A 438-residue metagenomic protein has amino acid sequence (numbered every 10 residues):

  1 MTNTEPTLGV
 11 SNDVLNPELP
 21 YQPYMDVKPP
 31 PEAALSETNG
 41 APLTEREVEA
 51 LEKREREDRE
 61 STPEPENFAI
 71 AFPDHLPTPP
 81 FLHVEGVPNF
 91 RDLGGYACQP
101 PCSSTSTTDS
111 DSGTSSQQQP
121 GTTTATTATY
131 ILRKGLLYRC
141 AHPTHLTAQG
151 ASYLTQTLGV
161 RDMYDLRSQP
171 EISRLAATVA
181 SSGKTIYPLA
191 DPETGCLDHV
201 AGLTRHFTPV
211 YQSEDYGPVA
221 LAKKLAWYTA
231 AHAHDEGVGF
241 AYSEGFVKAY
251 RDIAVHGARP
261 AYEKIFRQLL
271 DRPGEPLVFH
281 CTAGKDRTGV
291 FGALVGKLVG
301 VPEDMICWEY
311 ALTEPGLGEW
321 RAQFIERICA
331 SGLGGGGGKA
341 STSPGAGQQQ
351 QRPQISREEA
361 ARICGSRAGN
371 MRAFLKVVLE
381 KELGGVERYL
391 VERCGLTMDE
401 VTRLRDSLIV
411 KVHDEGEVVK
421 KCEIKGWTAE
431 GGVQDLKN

Functional and structural regions predicted by a protein language model:
M1-V278, F291-N438: Cys-dependent protein tyrosine phosphatase-like superfamily
T282-T288: Ser/Thr-glycine-rich phosphate-binding loops at phosphate-binding pockets of nucleotides, nucleotide cofactors
